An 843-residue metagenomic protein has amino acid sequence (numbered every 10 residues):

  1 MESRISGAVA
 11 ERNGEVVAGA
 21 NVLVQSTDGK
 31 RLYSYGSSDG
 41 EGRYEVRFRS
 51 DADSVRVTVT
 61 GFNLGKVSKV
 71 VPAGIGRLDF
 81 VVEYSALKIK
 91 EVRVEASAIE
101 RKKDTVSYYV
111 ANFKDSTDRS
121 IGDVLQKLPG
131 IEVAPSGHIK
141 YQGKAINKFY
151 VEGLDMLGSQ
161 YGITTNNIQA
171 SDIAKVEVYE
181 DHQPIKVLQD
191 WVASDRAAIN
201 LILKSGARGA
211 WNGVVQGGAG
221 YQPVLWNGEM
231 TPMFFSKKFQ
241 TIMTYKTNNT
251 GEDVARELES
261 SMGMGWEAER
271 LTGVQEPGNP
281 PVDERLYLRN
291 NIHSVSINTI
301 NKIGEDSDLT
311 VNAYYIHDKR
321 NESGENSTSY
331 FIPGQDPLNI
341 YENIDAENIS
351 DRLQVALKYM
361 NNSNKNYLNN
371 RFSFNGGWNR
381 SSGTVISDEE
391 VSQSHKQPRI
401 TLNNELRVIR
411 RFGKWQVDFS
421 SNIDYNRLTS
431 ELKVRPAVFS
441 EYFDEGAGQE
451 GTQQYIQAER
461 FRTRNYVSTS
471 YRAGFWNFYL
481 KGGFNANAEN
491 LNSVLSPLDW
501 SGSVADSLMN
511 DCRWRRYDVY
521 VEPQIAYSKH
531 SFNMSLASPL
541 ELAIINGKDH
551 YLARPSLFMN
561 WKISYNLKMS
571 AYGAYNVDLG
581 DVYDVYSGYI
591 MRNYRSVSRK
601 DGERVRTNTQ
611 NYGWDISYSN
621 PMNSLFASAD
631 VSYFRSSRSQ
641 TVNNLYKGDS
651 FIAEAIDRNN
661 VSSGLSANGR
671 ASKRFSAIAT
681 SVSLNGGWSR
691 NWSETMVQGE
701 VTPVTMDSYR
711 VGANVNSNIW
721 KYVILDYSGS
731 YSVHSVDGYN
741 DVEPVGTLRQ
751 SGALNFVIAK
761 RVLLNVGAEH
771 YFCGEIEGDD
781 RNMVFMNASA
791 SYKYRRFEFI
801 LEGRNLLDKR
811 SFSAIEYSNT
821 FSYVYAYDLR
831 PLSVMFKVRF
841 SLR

Functional and structural regions predicted by a protein language model:
M1, G14, L23, E41-E45 (+18 more regions): Membrane-proximal, glycine/serine-rich, low-complexity loop/turn segments characteristic of large bacterial
S6-A18: Structural motif
D28-R43: Short, acidic Ser/Thr/Gly-rich low-complexity loop/linker segments typical of extracellular and cell-surface proteins
Q189-D190, V254-S260, N321-L338, F372 (+14 more regions): Outer-membrane beta-barrel translocator domains and adjoining extracellular loop/strand segments of Gram-negative
A210-Y221, T241, Y245, N404 (+7 more regions): Transmembrane beta-strand segments that form the barrel wall of outer-membrane beta-barrel proteins
Q222, Y287-R289, D345-D351, E390-I400 (+11 more regions): Replace "Gram-negative outer membrane beta-barrel proteins" with "bacterial and organellar outer membrane beta-barrel
I300, G304-D318, N348-G383, V391-G547 (+6 more regions): Face-selective signature of the C-terminal outer-membrane beta-barrel domain
R710-V733, Y739-R843: Conserved C-terminal beta-signal and adjacent last beta-strands/turns of outer-membrane beta-barrel proteins
